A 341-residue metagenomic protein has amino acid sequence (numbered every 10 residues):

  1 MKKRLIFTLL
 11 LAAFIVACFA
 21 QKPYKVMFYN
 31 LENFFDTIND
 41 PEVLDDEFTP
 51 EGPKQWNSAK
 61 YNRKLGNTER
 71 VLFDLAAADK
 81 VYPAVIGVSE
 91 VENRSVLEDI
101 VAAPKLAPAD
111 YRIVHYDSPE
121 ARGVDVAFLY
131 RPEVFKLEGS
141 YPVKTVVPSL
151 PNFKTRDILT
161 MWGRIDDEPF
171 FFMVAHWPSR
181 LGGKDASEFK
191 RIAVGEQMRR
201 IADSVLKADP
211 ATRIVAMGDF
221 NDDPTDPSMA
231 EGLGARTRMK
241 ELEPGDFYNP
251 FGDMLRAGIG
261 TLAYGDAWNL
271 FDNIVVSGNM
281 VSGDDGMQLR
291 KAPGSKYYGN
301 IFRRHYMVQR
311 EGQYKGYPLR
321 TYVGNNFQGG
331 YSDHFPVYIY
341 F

Functional and structural regions predicted by a protein language model:
M1-K22: Bacterial Sec-dependent N-terminal signal peptides
C18-D110, V114-V126, Y297-N300, R304-K315 (+1 more regions): N-terminal, active-site-proximal structural segment of metallo-dependent hydrolase catalytic domains
V26-L31, W56, K64, T68 (+6 more regions): Active-site beta-strand/loop signature of hydrolases that rely on acidic residues for catalysis
D36-T37, S95-E98, R122-D125, L181-K184 (+2 more regions): Extracytoplasmic/secreted cell-surface and envelope-processing proteins
P50-Y61, Y82-V88, H115-Y116, V147-S149 (+4 more regions): Second-shell loop/turn segments in exported
V91-F171, A175-W177: Structured beta-strand-rich core segments of catalytic domains in phosphoester-bond hydrolases
H115, L159-M254: Extracytoplasmic, non-cytosolic globular domains
S204-I214, D222-F341: Metal-dependent phosphoester-hydrolase catalytic domains
